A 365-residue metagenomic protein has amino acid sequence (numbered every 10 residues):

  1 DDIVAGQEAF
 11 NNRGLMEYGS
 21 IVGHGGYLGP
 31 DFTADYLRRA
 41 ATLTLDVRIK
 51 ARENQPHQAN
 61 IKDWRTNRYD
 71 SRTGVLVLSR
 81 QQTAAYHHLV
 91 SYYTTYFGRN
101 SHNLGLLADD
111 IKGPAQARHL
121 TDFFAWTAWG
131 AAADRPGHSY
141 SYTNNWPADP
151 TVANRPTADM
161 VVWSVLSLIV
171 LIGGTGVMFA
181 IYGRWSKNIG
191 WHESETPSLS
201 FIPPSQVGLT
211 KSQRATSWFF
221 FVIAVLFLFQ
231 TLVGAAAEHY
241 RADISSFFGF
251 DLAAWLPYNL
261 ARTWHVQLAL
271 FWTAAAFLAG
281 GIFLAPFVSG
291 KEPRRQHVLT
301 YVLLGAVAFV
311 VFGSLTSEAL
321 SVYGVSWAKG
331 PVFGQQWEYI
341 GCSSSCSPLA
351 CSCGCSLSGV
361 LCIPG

Functional and structural regions predicted by a protein language model:
D1, H24-L28, L43-T44, N144-T157 (+2 more regions): Membrane-interface interhelical loops and short amphipathic "cap" helices that link adjacent transmembrane segments
D1-D159: Soluble extramembrane regions of membrane proteins in the secretory/endomembrane system
D2-V4, L37-W64, Y258, R294-L304 (+2 more regions): Aromatic/His-enriched, Gly/Pro-containing loop or helix-boundary segments that lie immediately adjacent to catalytic
G6, F10, Y18, G137 (+6 more regions): Hydrophobic cores of alpha-helical transmembrane segments in multi-pass integral membrane proteins
N11-L15, S200-K211, D251-A254: Short linear interaction motifs
T66, A128-A131, A148, V165 (+4 more regions): Intrinsic disorder/low-complexity segments enriched in polar/charged and small flexible residues
N188-T216, K291: Membrane-interfacial, low-structure loops and terminal tails that flank and connect transmembrane helices in multi-pass
